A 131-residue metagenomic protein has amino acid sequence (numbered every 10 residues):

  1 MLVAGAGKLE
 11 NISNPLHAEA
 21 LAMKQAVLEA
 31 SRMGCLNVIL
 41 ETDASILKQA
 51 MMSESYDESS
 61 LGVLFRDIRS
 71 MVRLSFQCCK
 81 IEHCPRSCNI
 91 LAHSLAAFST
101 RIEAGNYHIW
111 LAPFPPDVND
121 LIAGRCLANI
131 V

Functional and structural regions predicted by a protein language model:
M1-V131: Primary recognition of RNase H-like, Mg2+-dependent phosphodiesterase/nuclease domains
